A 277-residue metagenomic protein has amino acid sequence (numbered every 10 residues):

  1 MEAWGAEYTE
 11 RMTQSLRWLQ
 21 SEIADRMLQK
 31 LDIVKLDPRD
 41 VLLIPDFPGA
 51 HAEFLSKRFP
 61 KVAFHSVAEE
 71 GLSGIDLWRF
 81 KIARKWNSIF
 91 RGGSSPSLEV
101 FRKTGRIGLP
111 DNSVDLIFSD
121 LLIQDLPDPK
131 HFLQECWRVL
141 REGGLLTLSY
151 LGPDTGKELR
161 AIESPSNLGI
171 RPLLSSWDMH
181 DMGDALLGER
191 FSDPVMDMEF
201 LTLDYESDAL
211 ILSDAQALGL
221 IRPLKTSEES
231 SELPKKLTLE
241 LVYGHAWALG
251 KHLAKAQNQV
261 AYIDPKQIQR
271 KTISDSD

Functional and structural regions predicted by a protein language model:
M1-D37: Class I SAM-dependent methyltransferase Rossmann-like catalytic core, especially the SAM/SAH-binding loop
P38-I107: Class I SAM-dependent methyltransferase SAM/SAH-binding core
E70-G71, I123, Y150-D154: Short glycine-enriched loops at secondary-structure junctions
G105-I117: A short acidic, Gly/Pro-enriched loop at the edge of an enzyme's catalytic core that lines a small-molecule cofactor
D115-K130: A short SAM/SAH-binding and catalytic strip from SAM-dependent methyltransferases
K130-L145: A short glycine-rich, Lys/Arg-flanked "PGG" loop and its adjoining helix->strand segment in the class I
L145-S207, I221-S227: Conserved catalytic/acceptor-binding region of the Class I
A209-D277: C-terminal lobe and adjacent flexible extensions of AdoMet/dcAdoMet transferase-like proteins
